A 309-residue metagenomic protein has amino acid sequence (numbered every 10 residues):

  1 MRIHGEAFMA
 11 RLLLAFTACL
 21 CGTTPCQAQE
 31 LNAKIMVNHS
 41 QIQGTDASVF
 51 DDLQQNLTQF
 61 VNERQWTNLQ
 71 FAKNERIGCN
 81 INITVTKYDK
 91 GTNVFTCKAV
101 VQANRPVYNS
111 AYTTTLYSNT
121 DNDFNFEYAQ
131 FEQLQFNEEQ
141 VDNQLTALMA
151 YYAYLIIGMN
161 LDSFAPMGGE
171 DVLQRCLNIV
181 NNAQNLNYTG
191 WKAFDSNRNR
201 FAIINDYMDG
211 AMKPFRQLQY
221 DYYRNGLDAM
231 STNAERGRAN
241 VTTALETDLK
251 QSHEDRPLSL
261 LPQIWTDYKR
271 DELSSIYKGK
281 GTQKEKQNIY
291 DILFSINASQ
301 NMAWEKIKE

Functional and structural regions predicted by a protein language model:
M1-M9: N-terminal secretory signal peptides that target proteins for export/translocation
L12-C21: Sec-dependent N-terminal signal peptides
T23-A28: Sec/Tat signal peptide C-region and signal peptidase I cleavage site
Q29-T96, V107-N109: Start-of-domain marker
M36, Y223-E309: A cross-kingdom marker for long, charged
T58-W66, G158-D162, S274, K278: Sec-exported extracytoplasmic/periplasmic mature domains
G91-I204: Acidic/His-rich structured neighborhood in mature extracellular/periplasmic domains
A165-L258: Flexible, glycine-rich surface segments
